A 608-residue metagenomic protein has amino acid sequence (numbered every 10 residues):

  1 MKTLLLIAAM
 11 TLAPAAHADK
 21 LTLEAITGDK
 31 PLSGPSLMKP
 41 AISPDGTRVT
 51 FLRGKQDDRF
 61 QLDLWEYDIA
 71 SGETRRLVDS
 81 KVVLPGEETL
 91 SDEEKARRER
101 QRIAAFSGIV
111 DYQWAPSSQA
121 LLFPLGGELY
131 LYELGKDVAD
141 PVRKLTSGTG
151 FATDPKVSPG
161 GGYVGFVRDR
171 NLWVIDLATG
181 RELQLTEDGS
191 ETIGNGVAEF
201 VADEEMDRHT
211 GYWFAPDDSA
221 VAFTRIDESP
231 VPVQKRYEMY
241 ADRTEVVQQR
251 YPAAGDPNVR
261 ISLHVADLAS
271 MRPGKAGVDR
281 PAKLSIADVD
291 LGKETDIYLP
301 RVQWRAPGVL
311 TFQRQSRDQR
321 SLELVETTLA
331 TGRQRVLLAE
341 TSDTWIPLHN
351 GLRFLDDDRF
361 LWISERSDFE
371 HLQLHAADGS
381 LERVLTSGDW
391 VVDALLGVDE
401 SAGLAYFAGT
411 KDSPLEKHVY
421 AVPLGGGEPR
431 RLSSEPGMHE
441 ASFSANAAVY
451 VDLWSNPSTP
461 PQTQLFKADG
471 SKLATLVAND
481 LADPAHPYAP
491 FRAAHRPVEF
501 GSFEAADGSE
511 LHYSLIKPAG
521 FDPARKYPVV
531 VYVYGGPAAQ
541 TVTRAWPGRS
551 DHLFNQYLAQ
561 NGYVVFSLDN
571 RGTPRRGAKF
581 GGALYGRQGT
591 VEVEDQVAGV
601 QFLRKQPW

Functional and structural regions predicted by a protein language model:
M1-I7: Sec-dependent signal peptide recognition, specifically the positively charged N-region followed immediately by
I7-T11, H17-P461, L465-F466, L481-P484 (+2 more regions): Beta-propeller folds
L12-A13, K579: Alpha-helical transmembrane segments and their juxtamembrane interfaces
A15-A16, R525: Hydrophobic alpha-helical elements and their junctions with loops/disorder across both membrane and soluble proteins
K39, L52, H209, P232-V233 (+3 more regions): Serine-hydrolase catalytic core recognition
